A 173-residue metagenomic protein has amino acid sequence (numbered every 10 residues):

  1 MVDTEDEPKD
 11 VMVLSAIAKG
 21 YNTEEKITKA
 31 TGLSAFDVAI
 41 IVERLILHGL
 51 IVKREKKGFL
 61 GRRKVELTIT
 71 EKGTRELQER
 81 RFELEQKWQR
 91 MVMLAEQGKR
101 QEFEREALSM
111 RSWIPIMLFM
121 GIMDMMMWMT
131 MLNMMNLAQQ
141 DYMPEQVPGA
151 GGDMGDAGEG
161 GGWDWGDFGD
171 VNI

Functional and structural regions predicted by a protein language model:
M1-M12: Short alpha-helical segments that sit at the start of domains
L14-G20: Short helix-to-turn junction characteristic of helix-turn-helix DNA-binding domains, especially the helix
Y21-A30: Short acidic, hydrophobic short linear motifs in intrinsically disordered regions
A30-H48, K53: Short amphipathic alpha-helical interaction segments
K56-K64: Short, Lys/Arg-rich nucleic-acid/phosphate-binding segment
K64-A107: Short, amphipathic alpha-helical interaction segments positioned at domain boundaries
R90-F168: Exposed, interaction-prone assembly regions rather than primary DNA-binding/catalytic cores
V171-I173: Long low-complexity, intrinsically disordered regions
